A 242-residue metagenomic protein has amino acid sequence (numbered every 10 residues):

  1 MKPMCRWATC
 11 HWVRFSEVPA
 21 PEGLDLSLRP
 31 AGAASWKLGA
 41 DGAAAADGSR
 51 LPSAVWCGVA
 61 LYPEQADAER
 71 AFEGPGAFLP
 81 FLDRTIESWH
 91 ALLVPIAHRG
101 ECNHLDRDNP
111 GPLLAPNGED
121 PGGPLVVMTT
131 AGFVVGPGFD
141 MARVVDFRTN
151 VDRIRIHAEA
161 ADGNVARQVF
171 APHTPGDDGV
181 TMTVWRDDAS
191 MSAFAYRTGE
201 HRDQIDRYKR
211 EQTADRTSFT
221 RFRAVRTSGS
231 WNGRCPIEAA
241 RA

Functional and structural regions predicted by a protein language model:
M1-W56, P63-A71, L82-D177, A189-R197 (+1 more regions): Short S/T/G/P-rich N-terminal loop/turn motif that feeds into the first structured element of a domain
P30, G76-D83, H201-I205: A common structural junction motif
L61-Y62, W185: Signature tryptophan residues that serve as conserved aromatic anchors
M182-R210: Active-site/pore-lining binding-face segments in mid-to-C-terminal subdomains
E211-D215: Flexible helix-coil linker/hinge segments at domain or subdomain boundaries
